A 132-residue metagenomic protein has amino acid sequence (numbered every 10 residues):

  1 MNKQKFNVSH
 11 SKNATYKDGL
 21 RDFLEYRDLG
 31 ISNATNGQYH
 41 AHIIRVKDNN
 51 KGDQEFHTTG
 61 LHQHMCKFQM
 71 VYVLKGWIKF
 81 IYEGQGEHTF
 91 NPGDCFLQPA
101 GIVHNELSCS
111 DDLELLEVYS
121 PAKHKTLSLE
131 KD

Functional and structural regions predicted by a protein language model:
N2-K12, Y16-K17, N105-D132: Double-stranded beta-helix
Y16-H62, K67: A short glycine-rich, His/Asp/Glu-containing loop-to-beta-strand
T35, K79, H124-K125: Flexible, glycine-rich phosphate/dinucleotide-binding loops and adjacent beta-alpha linkers at cofactor/substrate
I43-K47, Q63-F80, V118-P121: Short, conserved beta-strand element in jelly-roll/cupin
E55-H57, P99-I102: Short acidic (Asp/Glu) patches
I81-E83, L107: A generic structural motif
G84-G101: Short acidic-glycine-tyrosine-enriched beta hairpin
